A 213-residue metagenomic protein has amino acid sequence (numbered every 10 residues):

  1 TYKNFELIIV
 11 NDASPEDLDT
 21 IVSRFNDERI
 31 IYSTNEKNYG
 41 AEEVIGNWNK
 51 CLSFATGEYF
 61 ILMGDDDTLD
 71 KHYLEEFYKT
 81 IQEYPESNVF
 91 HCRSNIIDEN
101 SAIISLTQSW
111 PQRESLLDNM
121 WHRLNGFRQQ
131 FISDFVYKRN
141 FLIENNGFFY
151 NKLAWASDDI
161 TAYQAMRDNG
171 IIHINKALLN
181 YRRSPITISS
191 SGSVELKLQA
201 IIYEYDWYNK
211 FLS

Functional and structural regions predicted by a protein language model:
T1-K37: Acidic donor-binding segment of Leloir-type glycosyltransferases
E36-A55: Glycine-rich, basic loop-to-helix element that forms the pyrophosphate-binding segment of sugar-nucleotide handling
F60: Short aromatic/hydrophobic "clamp" motif used to bind/position activated sugar donors
G64-T68, R93: The conserved acidic donor/metal-binding loop of glycosyltransferases
H72-L106: Conserved donor NDP-sugar-binding/catalytic core segment of glycosyltransferases
C92, R113-E195: Conserved nucleotide-sugar donor-binding catalytic segment
N125-G126, F131, V136, Q199-S213: C-terminal, non-catalytic tails of nucleotide-sugar-dependent glycosyltransferases
